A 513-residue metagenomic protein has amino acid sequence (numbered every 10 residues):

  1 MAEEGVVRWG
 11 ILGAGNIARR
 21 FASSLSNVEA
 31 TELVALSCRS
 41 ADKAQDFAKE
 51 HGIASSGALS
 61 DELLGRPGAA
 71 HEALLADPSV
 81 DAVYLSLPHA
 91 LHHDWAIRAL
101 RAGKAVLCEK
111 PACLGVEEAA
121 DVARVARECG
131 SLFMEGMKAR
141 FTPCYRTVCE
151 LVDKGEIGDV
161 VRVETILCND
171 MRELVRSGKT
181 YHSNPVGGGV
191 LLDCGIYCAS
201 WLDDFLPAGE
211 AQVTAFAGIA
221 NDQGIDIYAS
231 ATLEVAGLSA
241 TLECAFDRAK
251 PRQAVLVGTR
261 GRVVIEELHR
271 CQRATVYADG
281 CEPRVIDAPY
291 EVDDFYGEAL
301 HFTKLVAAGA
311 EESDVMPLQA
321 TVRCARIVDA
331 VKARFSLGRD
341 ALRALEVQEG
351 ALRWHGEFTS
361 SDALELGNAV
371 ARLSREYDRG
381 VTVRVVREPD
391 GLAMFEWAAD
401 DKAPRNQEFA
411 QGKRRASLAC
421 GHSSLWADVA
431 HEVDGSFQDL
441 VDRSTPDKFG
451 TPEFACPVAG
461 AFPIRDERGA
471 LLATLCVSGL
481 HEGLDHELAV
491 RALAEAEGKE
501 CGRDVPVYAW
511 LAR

Functional and structural regions predicted by a protein language model:
M1-A54: N-terminal Rossmann-like dinucleotide-binding module
A2, A82, P88-R140: Beta-strand-loop-alpha-helix segment that lines the small-molecule cofactor/substrate pocket of alpha/beta enzymes
A2-E3, A82-Y84, K304-R343: C-terminal helix-rich "cap/oligomerization" subdomain common to oxidoreductases
E3, C198-C271, P289, L300-A310 (+1 more regions): Contiguous beta-strand/loop segments that form the cofactor/metal-binding neighborhood of enzyme cores
A139-T214, N221: Predominantly a Rossmann-like dinucleotide-binding segment in NAD(P)-dependent oxidoreductases
R343-Y377, L472-R513: Juxtadomain coupling helices with adjacent low-complexity linkers
L373-G450: Structured interaction and signal-relay segments at domain junctions
D439-E497: Extended hydrophobic
